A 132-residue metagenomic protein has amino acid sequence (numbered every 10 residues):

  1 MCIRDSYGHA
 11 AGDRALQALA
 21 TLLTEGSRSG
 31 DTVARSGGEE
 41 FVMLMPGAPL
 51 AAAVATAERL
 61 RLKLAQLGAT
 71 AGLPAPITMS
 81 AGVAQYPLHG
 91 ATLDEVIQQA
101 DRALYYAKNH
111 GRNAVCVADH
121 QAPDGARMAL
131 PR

Functional and structural regions predicted by a protein language model:
I3-T24, A34-G38, V42-P46, L50-E58 (+2 more regions): Conserved long alpha-helical elements within nucleotide-processing catalytic cores of c-di-GMP signaling and class III
A15, A75-M79: PAS and PAS-like sensory/regulatory domains
R28: Short conserved AdoMet
D31-T32, G68-A69: Glycine-rich ATP-lid/hinge loop adjacent to the conserved G-boxes
T32-R35, A75: A short pre-motif secondary-structure segment
F41, M79-V83: A structural signal for short, well-ordered beta-strand segments
L44-P49, A65, Y86-P87: Residue-level recognition of strand-loop junctions within catalytic nucleotide-signaling folds
V54, Y86-R132: Catalytic-core segments of nucleotide cyclases and related cyclic-nucleotide turnover enzymes
